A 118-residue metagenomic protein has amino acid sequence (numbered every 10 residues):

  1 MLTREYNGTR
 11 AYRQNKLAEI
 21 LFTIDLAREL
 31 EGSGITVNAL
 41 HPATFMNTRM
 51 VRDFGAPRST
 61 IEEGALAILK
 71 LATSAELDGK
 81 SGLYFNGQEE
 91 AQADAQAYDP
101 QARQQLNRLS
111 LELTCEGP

Functional and structural regions predicted by a protein language model:
M1-I35, H41-A56: Catalytic loop of short-chain dehydrogenase/reductase
R28-G32, T73, C115: A generic secondary-structure boundary signal that marks alpha-helix termini
A56-R108, E112: C-terminal helical subdomain
E112-P118: Generic C-terminal helix-cap and adjacent flexible tail
